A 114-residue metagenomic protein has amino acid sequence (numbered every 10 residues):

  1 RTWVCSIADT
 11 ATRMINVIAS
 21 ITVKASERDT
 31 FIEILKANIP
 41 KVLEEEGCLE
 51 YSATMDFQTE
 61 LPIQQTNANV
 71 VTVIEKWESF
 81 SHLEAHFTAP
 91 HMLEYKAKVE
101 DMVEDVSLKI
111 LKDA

Functional and structural regions predicted by a protein language model:
S6-D9, S52-N67, E94-A114: Glycine-rich beta-strand-turn "strand-cap" elements at beta-sheet edges
I7-T10, A37, E45, W77 (+1 more regions): Compositionally biased, intrinsically disordered low-complexity segments
I15-T22, S52-F87: Short, well-ordered beta-strand segments in beta-rich or mixed alpha/beta enzyme and ligand-binding folds
N16, N38, E50-A53, T72 (+4 more regions): Functionally constrained cores in energy, signaling, and assembly domains
K24-S26, D113: Generic structural motif
E27-A53, H91-V99: Short amphipathic alpha-helical segments
I32, F80, D105-L108: Generic N-terminal initiation segments characterized by hydrophobic and/or small/turn-forming residues
